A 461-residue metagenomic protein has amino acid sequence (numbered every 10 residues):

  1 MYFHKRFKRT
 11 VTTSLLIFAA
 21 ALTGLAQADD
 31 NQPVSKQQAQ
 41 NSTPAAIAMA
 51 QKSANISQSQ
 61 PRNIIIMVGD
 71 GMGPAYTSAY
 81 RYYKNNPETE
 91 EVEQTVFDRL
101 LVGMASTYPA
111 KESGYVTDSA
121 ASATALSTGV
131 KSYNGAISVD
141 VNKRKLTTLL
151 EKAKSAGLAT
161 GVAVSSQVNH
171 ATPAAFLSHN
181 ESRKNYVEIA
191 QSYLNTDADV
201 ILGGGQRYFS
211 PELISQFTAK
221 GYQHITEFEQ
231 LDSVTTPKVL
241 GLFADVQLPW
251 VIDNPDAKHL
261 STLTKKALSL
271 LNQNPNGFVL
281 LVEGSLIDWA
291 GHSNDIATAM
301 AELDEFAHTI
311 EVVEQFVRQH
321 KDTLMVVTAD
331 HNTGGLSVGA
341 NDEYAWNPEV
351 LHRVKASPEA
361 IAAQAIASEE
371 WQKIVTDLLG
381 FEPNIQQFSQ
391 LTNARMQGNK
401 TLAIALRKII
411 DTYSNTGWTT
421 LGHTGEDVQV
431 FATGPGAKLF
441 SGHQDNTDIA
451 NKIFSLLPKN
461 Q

Functional and structural regions predicted by a protein language model:
Y2-A28: Gram-negative bacterial Sec-dependent N-terminal signal peptides
S14, A19, A50-S59, I66 (+1 more regions): Intrinsic disorder/low-complexity detector
A26-Q58, Q94: Short coil-to-helix leader/linker segments, especially the first N-terminal amphipathic alpha-helix with its helix
S59-R81, N142-A156: Active-site-adjacent structural elements in enzyme catalytic domains
P61-R62, M72-T77, Y82-T124, P173-Q461: A post-motif C-terminal structural segment
I66-M67, V162, V327: Structural beta-sheet core signal
A123-T124, V130-A198, G205: Extracytoplasmic mature domains of secreted/periplasmic and thylakoid-lumen proteins
